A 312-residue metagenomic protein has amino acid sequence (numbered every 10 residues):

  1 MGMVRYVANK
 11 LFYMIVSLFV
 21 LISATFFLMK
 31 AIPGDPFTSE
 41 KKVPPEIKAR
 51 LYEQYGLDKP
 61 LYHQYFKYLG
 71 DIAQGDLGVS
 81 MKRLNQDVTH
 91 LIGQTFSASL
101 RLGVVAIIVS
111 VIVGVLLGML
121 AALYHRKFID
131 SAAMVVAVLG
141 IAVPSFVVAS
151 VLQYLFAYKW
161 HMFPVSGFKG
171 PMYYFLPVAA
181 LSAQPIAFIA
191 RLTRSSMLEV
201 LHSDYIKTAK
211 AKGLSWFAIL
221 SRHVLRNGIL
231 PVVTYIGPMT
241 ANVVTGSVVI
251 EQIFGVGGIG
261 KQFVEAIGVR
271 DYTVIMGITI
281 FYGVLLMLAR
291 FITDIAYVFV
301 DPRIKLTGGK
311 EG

Functional and structural regions predicted by a protein language model:
M1-L28: Charged, compositionally biased N-terminal leader segments and the immediate start of the first structured element
G2-R5, I92-I129, S145, F168-G312: Alpha-helical transmembrane segments of integral membrane proteins, especially multi-pass inner/plasma-membrane
F12-V16, L61, V104, I275: Membrane-interface helix starts
L18-K67, K82, W160-L176: Hydrophobic alpha-helical transmembrane segments of membrane transport/permease proteins and related membrane-embedded
T25-A31, G56, Y68-G70, V135-P164 (+1 more regions): Membrane-water interface segments at the C-terminal ends of transmembrane alpha-helices in multi-pass inner-membrane
L28-I32, E40-P44, A73, L155-F156 (+7 more regions): Hydrophobic aliphatic residues
E53-L61, L77-N85, S166, I189 (+1 more regions): Membrane-interfacial helix-loop-helix junctions in multi-pass membrane proteins
D58-V115: An internal, D/E-rich "acidic patch" concept
